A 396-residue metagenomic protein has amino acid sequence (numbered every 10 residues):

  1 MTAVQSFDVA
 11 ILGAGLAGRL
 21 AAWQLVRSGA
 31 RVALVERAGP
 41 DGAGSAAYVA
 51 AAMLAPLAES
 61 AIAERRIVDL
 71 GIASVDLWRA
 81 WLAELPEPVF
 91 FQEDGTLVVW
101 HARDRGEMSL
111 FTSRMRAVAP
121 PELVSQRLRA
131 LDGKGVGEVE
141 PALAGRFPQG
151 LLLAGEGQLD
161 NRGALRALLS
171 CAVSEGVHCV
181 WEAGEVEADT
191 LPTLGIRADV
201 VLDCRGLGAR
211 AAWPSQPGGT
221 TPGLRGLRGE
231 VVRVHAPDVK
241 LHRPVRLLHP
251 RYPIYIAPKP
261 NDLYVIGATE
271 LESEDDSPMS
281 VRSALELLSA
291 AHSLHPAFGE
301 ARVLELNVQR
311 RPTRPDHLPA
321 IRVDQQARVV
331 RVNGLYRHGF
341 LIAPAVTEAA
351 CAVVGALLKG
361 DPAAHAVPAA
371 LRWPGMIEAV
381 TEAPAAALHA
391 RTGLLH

Functional and structural regions predicted by a protein language model:
F7-A33: N-terminal Rossmann-like FAD-binding beta1-loop-alpha1 element of flavoenzymes
A17, P40, G208: Conserved Rossmann-like nucleotide-cofactor binding loop
W23-R27, R37, Y48, M53-L54 (+2 more regions): Active-site substrate-recognition segment that forms the wall of the catalytic cavity or substrate channel
A51-V139: Dinucleotide-binding Rossmann-like beta1-alpha1 core, especially the glycine-rich loop that anchors the ADP
I62, R66-I72, R103-E107, L151-A167 (+2 more regions): Short beta-strand to alpha-helix junction loop
E87-H101, V124-S174, T269-S273, V330-N333: Helix-loop-beta segment of a Rossmann-like dinucleotide-binding subdomain
F147-A198, C204, G208-A211: Helical element adjacent to the flavin cofactor pocket in flavoenzyme catalytic cores
A301-H396: C-terminal catalytic lobe of FAD-dependent flavoproteins
